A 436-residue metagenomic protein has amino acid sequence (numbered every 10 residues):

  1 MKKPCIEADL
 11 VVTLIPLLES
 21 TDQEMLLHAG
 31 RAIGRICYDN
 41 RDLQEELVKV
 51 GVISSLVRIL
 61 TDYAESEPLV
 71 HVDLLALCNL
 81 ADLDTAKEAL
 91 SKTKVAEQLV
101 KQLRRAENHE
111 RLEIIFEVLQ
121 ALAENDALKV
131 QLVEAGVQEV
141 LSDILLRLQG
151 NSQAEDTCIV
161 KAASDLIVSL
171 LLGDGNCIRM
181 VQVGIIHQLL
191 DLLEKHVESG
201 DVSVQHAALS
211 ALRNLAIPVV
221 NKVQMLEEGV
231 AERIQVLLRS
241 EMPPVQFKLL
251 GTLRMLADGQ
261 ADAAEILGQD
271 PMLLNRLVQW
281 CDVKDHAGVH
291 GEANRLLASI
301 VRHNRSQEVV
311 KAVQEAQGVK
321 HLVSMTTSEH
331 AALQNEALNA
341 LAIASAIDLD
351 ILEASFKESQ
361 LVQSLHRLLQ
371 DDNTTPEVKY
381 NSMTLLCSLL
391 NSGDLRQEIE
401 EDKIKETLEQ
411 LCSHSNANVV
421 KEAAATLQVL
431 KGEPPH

Functional and structural regions predicted by a protein language model:
K3, D42-E45, T85-E88, V130 (+6 more regions): Recurring C-terminal helix/loop segment of individual leucine-rich repeat
T13-I15, S55-L60, L77, Q98-L103 (+7 more regions): Buried hydrophobic core positions in alpha-solenoid tandem helical repeats
E19-Y38, K49-V50, Y63-D82, K92-T93 (+14 more regions): Alpha-helical solenoid repeats of the armadillo/HEAT superfamily in eukaryotic scaffolding/adaptor proteins
